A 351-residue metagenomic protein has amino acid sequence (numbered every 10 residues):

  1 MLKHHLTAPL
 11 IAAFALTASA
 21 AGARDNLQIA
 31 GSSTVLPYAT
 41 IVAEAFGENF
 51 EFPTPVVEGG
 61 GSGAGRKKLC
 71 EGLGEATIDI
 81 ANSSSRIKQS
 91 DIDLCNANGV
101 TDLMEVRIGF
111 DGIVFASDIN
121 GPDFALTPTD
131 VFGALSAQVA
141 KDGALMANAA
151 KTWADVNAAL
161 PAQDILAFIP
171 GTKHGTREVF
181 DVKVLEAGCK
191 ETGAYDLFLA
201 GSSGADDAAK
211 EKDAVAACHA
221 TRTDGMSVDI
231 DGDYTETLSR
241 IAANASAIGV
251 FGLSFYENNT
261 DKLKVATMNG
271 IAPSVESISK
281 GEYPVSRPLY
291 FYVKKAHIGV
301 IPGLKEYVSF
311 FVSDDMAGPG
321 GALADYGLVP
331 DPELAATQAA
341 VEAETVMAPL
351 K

Functional and structural regions predicted by a protein language model:
M1-G22: Gram-negative bacterial Sec-dependent N-terminal signal peptides
R24-K351: Flexible loop/hinge segments at secondary-structure junctions
